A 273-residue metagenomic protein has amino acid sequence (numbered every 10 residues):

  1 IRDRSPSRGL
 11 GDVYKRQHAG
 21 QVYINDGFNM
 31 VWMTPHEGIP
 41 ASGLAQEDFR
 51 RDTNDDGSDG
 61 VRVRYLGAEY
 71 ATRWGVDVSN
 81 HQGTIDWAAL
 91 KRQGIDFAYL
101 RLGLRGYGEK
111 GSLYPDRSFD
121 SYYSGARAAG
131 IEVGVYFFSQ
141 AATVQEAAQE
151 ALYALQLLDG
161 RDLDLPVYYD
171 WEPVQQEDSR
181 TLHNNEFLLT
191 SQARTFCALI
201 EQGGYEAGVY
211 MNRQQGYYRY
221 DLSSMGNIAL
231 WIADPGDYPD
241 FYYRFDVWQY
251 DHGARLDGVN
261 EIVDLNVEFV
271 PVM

Functional and structural regions predicted by a protein language model:
I1-Y14: Single conserved hydrophobic/aromatic residue that forms the stacking wall/gate of nucleotide- or nucleobase-binding
K15-G75, Q82, S223-M273: Functionally critical loop-and-helix segments that line ligand-binding/catalytic clefts of soluble enzyme domains
A68, T72-A193, E201-G203: Substrate-binding cleft of extracellular glycoside hydrolase catalytic domains
V133, E206-G208, L230: Hydrophobic anchor at the start of a short beta-strand that flanks the dinucleotide cofactor-binding loop
F137, M211, D234: Short beta-strand/turn micro-motifs composed of small residues that flank or help shape donor/cofactor-binding pockets
L165-E172, G216-A233: Accessory recognition modules or surfaces
G204-Y218: Aromatic-lined carbohydrate-recognition surfaces of secreted/lumenal glycan-active proteins
